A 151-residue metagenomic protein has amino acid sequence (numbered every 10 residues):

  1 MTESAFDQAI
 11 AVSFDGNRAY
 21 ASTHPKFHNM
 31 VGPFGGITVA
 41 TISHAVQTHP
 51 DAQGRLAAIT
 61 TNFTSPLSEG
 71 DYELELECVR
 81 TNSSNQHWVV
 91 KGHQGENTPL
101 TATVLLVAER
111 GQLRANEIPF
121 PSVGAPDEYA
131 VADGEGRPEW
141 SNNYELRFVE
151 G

Functional and structural regions predicted by a protein language model:
M1-G151: Terminal targeting signals and extreme-terminal segments of soluble enzymes
